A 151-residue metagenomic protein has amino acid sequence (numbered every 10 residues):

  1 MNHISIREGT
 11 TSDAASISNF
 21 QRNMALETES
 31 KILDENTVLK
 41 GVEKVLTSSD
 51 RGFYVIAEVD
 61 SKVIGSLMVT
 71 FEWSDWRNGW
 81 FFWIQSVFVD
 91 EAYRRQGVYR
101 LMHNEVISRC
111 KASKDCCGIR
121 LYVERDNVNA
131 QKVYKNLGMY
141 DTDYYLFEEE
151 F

Functional and structural regions predicted by a protein language model:
N2-S5: Extreme N-terminal starter segment of soluble prokaryotic enzymes
E8-T11, N19-G79, Q85, H103 (+2 more regions): Acetyl-CoA-dependent GNAT
G9, V87-V89, V123: Hydrophobic adenine-recognition pocket in adenosine-nucleotide-binding enzymes
E72, D90, R94, E124: Residue-level recognition of the GNAT/N-acetyltransferase active site
V89, R95-S108, K132, N136: Conserved acetyl-CoA-binding loop-helix of GNAT-fold acetyltransferases
R100, R125-Y145: Conserved active-site alpha-helix within GNAT-family acetyltransferase domains
K111-Y122: Conserved GNAT acetyl-CoA-binding A-motif
A112, N136, Y145-F151: Terminal substrate-recognition subdomain of acyl/acetyltransferases
